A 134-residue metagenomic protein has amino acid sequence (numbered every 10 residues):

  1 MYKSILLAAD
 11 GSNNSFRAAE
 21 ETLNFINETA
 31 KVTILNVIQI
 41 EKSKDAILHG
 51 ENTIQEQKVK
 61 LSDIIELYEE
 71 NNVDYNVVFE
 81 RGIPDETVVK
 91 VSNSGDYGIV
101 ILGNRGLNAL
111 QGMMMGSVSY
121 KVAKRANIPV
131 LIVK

Functional and structural regions predicted by a protein language model:
K3-L48: Small/aliphatic-rich secondary-structure junction motif
T33, N76, L131: Conserved beta-strand positions in the Rossmann-like core of class I SAM-dependent methyltransferases
I47-T53, A109: Short glycine-enriched, charge-decorated loop/helix-capping segments at active-site entrances that position
I54-S62: Short, surface-exposed alpha-helical segments at coil->helix boundaries
L61-N71: N-terminal Rossmann-like dinucleotide/flavin-binding domain of flavoprotein oxidoreductases that bind FAD/FMN
E70-V100: Structural beta-alpha unit
N93-K134: Gly/Ser-rich helix-loop-strand patches that form or flank binding pockets for ribonucleotide-derived cofactors
